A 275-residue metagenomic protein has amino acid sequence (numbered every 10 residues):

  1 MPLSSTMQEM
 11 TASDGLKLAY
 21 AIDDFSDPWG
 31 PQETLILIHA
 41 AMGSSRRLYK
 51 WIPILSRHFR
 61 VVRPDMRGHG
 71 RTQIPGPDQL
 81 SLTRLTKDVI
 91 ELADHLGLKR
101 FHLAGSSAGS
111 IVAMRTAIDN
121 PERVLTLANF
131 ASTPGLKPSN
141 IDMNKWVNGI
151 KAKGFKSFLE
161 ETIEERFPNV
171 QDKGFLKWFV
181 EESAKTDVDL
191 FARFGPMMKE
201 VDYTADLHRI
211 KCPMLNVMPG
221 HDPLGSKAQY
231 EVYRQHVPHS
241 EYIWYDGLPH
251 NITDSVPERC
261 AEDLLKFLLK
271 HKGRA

Functional and structural regions predicted by a protein language model:
L16-I74: Conserved HGGG/HGGXW glycine-rich cap/lid loop of the alpha/beta-hydrolase fold
T83-R100: Conserved acidic catalytic loop of the alpha/beta-hydrolase fold
I111-D119, R123-K153: Flexible "cap/lid" loop of the alpha/beta hydrolase fold
K137-I141, K153-R209: Conserved alpha/beta-hydrolase catalytic His-Asp/Glu region
I210, N216-M218: Short beta-strand/loop motif that positions the catalytic acidic residue of the alpha/beta-hydrolase fold
G220-G225, H250: Acidic catalytic loop of the alpha/beta-hydrolase fold
Y230-N251: Catalytic histidine neighborhood in serine/cysteine hydrolases with alpha/beta-hydrolase-type architecture
L248-A261: Catalytic histidine-centered segment of alpha/beta-hydrolase-like enzymes
